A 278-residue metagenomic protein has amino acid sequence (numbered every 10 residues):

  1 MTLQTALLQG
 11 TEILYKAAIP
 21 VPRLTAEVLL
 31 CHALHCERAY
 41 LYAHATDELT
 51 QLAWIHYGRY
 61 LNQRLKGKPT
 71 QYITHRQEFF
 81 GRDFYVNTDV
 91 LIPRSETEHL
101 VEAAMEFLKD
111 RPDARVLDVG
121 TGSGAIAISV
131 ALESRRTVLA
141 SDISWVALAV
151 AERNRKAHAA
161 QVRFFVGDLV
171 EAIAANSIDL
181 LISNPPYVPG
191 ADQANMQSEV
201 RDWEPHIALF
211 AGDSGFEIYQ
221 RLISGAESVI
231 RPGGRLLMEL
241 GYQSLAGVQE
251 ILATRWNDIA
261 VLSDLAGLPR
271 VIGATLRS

Functional and structural regions predicted by a protein language model:
M1-Y42, T46-L49: Non-catalytic accessory regions of SAM-dependent methyltransferases
L14, L108, R155, A226 (+1 more regions): Conserved hydrophobic residues forming the short capping helix/wall of the S-adenosyl-L-methionine
L29, G67, T97, I126 (+6 more regions): Residue-level signal for inorganic ion chemistry
L30-E106: Conserved AdoMet
S95-N195, R221: Conserved SAM/SAH cofactor-binding pocket of Class I
D118, A140, A211, L237-M238: Conserved SAM-binding loop
Y187-I218: Mobile active-site "lid"/loop adjacent to the S-adenosyl-L-methionine
D213-T275: Conserved Class I SAM-dependent methyltransferase catalytic core
